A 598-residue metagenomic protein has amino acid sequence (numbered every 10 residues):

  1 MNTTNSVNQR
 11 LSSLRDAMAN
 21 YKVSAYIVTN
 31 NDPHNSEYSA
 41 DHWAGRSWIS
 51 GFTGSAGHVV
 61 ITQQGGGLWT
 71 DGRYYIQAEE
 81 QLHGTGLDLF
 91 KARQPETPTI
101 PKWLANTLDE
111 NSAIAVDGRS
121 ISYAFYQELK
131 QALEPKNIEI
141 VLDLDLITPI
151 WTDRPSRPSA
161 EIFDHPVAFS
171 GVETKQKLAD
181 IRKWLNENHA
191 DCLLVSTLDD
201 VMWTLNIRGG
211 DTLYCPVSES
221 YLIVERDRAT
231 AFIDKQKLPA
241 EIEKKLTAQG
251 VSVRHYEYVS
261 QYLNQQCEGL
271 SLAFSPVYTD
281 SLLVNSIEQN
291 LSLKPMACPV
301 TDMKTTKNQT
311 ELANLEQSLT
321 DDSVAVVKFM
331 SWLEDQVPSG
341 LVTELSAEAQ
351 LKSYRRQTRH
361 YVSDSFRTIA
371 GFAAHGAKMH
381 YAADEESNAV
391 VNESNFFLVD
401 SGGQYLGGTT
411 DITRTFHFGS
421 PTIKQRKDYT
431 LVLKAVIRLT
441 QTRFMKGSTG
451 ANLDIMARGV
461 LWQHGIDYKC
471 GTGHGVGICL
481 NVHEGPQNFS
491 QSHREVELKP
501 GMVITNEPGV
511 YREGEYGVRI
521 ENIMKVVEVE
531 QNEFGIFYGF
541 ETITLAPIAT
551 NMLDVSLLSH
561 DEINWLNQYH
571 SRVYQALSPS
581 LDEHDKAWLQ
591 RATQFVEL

Functional and structural regions predicted by a protein language model:
M1-L598: Active-site neighborhoods and metal-handling regions in enzymes and metal-associated proteins
